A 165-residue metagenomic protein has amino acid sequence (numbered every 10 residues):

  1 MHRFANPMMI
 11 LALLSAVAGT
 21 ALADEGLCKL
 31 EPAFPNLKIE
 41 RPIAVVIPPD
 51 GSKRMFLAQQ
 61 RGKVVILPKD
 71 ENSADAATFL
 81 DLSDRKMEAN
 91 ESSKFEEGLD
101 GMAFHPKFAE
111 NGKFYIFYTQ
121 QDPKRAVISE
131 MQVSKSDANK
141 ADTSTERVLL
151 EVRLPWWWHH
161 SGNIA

Functional and structural regions predicted by a protein language model:
M1-N6: Positively charged n-region of N-terminal signal peptides that target proteins for export
P7-G19: Bacterial N-terminal signal peptides
L22-A165: Acidic, Gly/Ser/Thr-rich repeat motifs that build Ca2+-stabilized beta-propeller blades
